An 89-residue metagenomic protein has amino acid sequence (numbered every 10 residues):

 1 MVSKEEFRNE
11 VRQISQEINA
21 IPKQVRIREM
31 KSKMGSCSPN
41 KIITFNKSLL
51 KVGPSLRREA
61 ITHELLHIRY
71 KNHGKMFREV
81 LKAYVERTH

Functional and structural regions predicted by a protein language model:
M1-E59, I68-H89: Active-site-proximal or metal-binding-adjacent scaffold patches in catalytic folds
E64: Walker B catalytic acidic pair
